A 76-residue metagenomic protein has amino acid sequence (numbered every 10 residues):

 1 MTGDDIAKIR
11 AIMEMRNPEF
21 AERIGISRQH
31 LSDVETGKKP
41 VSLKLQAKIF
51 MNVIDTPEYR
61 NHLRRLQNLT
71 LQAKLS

Functional and structural regions predicted by a protein language model:
M1-I12, F50: A short, Lys/Arg-rich alpha-helix, primarily the initiator
A11, Q29, L45-A47: Hydrophobic alpha-helical segments, especially transmembrane helices and their immediate juxtamembrane helical caps
E14-D33: Short alpha-helical DNA-recognition segment
L43-H62: DNA major-groove recognition helix of helix-turn-helix/homeodomain DNA-binding modules
P57-S76: Short, charged recognition helix plus adjacent turn of helix-turn-helix-like nucleic-acid-binding domains
